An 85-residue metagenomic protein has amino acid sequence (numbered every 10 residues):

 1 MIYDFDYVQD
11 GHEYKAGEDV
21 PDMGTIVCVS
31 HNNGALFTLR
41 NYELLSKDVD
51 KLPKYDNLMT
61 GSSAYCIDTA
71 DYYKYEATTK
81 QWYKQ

Functional and structural regions predicted by a protein language model:
M1-S63, I67: Extracellular/surface-exposed low-complexity repeats and stalk/linker segments enriched in Gly/Pro and small polar
M59-Q85: Short, compact, well-ordered microdomains
